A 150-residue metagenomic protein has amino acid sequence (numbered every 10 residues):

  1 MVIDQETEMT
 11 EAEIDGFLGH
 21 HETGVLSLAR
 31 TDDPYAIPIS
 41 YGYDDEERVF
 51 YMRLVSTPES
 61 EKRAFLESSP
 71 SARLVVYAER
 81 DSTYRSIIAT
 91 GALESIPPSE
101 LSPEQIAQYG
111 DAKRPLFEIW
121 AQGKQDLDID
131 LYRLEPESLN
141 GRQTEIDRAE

Functional and structural regions predicted by a protein language model:
M1-H20: Extreme N-terminal tail/first-helix region
T7-A12, P58-K62, K113-E118: Charged, amphipathic alpha-helical segments
L18, F65-L66, Y109: A generic structural signal for nonpolar/aromatic side chains embedded in well-ordered alpha-helices
H21-T57, L74: Short beta-strand segments
D33-P34, D81-T83: Short glycine/serine/proline-enriched coil/turn segments at secondary-structure junctions
E47-V49, S71, A92, S138: Structural motif
L54-V55, E67-V76, R85-E94: Active-site-adjacent structural patch at catalytic or cofactor/ligand-binding sites
S82-E150: Charged, gly/pro-rich active-site loop segments
